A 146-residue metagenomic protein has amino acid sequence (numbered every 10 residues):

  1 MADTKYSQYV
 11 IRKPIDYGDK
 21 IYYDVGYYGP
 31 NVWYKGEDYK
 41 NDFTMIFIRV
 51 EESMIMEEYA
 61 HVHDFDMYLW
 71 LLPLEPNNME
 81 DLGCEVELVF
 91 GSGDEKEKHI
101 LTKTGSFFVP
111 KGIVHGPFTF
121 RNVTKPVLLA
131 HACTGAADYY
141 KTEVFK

Functional and structural regions predicted by a protein language model:
M1-A60: A short, N-terminal "cap"/entry segment at the start of jelly-roll beta-barrel domains of the cupin/DSBH fold
M1-P14, F118-K146: Double-stranded beta-helix
F47, L69, S106-F108: Conserved hydrophobic/aromatic beta-strand scaffold that supports enzyme active sites
M54-E57, H61-P73: Short basic alpha-helical hairpin corresponding to helix-turn-helix/winged-helix-like nucleic-acid-binding
F65-L69, G83-E85, V114, P126-V127: Extracellular structured ligand-interaction cores
L71-T102, Y140-E143: A short beta-strand-loop-beta hairpin characteristic of the jelly-roll/cupin
L88-D94, F108, C133-G135: Short, solvent-exposed aromatic-acidic interface loops
K98-R121: Conserved metal-binding segment of the jelly-roll/cupin
